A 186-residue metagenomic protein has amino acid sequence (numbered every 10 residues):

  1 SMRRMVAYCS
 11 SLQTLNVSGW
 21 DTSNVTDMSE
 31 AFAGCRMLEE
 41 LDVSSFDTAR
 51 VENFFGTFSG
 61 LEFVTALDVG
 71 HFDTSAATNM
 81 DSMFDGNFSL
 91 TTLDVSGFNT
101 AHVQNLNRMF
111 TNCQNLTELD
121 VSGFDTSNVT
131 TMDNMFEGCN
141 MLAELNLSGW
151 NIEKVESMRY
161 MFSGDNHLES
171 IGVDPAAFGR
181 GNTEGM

Functional and structural regions predicted by a protein language model:
S1-M186: Negatively charged
